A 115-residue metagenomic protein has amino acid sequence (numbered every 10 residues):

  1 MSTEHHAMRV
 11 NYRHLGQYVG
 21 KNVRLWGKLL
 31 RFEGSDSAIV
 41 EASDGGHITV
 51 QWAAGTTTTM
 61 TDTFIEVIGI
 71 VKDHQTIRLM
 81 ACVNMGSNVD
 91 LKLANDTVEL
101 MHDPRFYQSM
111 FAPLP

Functional and structural regions predicted by a protein language model:
M1-P115: OB-fold and OB-like single-stranded nucleic-acid-recognition modules and their adjacent interaction interfaces
